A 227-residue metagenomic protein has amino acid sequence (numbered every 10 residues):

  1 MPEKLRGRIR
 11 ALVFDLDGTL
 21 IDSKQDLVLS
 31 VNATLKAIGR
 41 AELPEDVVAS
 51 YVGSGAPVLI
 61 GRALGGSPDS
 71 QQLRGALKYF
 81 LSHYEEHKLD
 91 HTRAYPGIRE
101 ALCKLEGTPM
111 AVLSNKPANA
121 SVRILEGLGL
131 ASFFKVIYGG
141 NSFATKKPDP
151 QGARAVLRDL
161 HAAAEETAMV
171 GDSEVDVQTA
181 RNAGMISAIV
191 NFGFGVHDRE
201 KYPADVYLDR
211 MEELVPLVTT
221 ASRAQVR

Functional and structural regions predicted by a protein language model:
M1-A11, D46, V122-R227: Asp-based, Mg2+/Mn2+-dependent phosphohydrolase catalytic module
P2, R8, E86-V112, A118-V122 (+1 more regions): Short, acidic loop-to-helix structural element flanking the phosphoryl-transfer center in phosphate-processing enzymes
P2-S50: Active-site neighborhood of HAD-like aspartate-dependent phosphohydrolases
V13, L20, A94, M110 (+2 more regions): Conserved SAM-binding loop
D26, G55-V58, E100, N119-A120 (+3 more regions): Short alpha-helical
L29, A37-L73, P96: Alpha-helical substrate-recognition element adjacent to the catalytic core
G61-C103: Metal-dependent phosphoesterase signature
